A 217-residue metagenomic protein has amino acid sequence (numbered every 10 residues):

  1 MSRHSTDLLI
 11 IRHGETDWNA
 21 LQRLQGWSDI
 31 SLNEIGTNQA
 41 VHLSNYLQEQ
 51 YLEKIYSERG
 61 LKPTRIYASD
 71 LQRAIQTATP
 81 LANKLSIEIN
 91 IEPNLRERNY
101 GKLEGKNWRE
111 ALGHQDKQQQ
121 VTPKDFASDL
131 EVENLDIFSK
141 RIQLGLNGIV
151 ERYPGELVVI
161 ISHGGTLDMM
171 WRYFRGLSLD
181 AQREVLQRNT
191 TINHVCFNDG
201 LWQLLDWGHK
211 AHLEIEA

Functional and structural regions predicted by a protein language model:
M1-D7, I87, I91, R98-E110 (+2 more regions): Acidic, low-complexity terminal tails and accessory targeting/binding regions of phosphate-metabolizing enzymes
R3-T6, E15-I87: Active-site-proximal alpha-helix that buttresses catalytic centers in soluble enzyme cores
L8, T64, I149, E156-G164: Generic beta-sheet signal
G14, G164, K210: Active-site metal-binding loops of divalent metal-dependent hydrolases
A68-S69, K140, I161-S162: Short beta-strand scaffold positions
R73, T166-L167: Alpha-helix capping/helix-boundary segments
A82-L144, C196, Q203-D206: Phosphate-handling substructures
